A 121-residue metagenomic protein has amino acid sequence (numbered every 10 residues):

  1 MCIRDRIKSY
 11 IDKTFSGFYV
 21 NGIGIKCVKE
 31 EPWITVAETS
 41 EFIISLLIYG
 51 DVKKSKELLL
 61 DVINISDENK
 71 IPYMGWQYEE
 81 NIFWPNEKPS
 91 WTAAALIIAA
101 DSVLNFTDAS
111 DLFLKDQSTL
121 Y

Functional and structural regions predicted by a protein language model:
R4-I34, E57-Y121: Extended glycan-interaction surfaces of carbohydrate-active proteins
S45-L46, A100: Residue at a conserved register position within TPR or TPR-like alpha-solenoid repeats
